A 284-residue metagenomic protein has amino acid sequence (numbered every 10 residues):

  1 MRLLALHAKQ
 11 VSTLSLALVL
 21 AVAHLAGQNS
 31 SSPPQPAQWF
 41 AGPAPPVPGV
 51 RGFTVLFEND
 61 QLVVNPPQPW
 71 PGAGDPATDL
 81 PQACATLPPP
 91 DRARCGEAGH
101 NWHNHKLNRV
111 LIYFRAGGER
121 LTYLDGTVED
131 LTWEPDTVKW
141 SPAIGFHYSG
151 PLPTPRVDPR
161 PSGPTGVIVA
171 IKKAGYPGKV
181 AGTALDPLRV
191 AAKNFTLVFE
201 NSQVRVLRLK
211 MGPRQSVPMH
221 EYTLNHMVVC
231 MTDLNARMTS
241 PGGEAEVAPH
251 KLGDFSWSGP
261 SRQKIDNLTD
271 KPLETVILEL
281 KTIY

Functional and structural regions predicted by a protein language model:
M1-A8: N-terminal secretory signal peptides that target proteins for export/translocation
S12-A23: Bacterial N-terminal signal peptides
L25-G27: Boundary at the C-terminal end of the N-terminal hydrophobic targeting segment
N29-W102, L121-Y123, T127-S141, F146-R156 (+7 more regions): A short, N-terminal "cap"/entry segment at the start of jelly-roll beta-barrel domains of the cupin/DSBH fold
H105-L124, Y222-G242: Glycine- and acidic-residue-biased ligand/ion/polar-headgroup-sensing regions
L107, A116, I144-F146, R214 (+4 more regions): A generic structural motif
M211: Conformational-control "hinges and anchors"
